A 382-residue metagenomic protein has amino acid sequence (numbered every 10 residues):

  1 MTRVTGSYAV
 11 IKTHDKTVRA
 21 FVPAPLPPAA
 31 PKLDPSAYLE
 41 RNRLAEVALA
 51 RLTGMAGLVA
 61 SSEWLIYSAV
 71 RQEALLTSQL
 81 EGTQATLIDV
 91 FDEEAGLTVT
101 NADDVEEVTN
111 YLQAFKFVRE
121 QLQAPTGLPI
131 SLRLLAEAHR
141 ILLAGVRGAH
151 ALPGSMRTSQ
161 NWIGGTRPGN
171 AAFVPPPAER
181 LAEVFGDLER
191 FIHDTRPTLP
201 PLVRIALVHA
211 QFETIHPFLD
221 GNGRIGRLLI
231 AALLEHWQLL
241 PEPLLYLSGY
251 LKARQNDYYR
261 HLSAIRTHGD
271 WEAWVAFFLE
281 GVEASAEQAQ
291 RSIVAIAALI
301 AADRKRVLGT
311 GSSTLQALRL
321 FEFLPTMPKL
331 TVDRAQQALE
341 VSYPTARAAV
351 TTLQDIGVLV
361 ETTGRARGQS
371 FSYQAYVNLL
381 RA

Functional and structural regions predicted by a protein language model:
M1-A382: FIC/Doc superfamily catalytic core
